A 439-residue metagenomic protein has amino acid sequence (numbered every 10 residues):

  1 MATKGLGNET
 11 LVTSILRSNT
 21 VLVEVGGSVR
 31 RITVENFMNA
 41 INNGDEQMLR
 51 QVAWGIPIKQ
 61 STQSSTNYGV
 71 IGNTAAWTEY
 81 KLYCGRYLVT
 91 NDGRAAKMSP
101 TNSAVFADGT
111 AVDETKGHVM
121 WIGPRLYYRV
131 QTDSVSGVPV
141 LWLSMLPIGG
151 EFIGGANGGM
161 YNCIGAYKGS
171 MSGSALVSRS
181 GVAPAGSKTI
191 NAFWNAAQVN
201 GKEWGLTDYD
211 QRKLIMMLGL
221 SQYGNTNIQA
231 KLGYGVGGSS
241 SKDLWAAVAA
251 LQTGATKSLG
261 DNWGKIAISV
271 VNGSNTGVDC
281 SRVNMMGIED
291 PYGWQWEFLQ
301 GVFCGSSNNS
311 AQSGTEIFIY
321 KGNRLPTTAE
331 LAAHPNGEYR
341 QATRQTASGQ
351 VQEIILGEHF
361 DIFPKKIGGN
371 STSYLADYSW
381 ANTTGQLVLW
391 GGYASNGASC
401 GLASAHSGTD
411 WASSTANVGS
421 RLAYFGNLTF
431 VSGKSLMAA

Functional and structural regions predicted by a protein language model:
M1-S18, L436-A439: Short, intrinsically disordered N-terminal pre-domain segments
S18-V25, G287-E289: Short hydrophobic/aromatic-rich beta-strand motifs
V23-N43: Short, surface-exposed terminal/edge motifs of secreted or surface/virion proteins that either
V25-S28, L126-R129, K168-M171, Q211 (+2 more regions): Acidic glycine-/aspartate-rich tracts in secreted/extracellular proteins
D45-I122, Y128-V130, F430, A439: GGW-centered surface loops in extracellular recognition modules
W54, K213, Y234-S258, N262 (+2 more regions): C-terminal, surface-exposed recognition/capping segments
T110-G117, W142-P291, Q295: Short aromatic-cysteine micro-motif
G305-G322: A short, polar/charged loop-to-alpha-helix boundary motif
